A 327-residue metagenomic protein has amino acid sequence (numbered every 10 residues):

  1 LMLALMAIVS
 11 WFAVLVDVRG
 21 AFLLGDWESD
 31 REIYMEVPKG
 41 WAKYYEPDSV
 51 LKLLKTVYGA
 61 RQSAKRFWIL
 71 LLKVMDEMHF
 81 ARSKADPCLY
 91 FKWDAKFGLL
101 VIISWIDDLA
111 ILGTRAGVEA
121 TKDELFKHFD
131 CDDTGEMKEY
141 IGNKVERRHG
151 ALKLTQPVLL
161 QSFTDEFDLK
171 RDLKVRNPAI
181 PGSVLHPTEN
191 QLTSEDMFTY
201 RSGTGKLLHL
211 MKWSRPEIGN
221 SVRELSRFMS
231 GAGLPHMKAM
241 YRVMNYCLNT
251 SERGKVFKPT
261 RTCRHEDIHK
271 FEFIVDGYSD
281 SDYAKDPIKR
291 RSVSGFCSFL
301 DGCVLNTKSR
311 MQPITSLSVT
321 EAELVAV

Functional and structural regions predicted by a protein language model:
L1-V327: Long, low-complexity, charge-biased intrinsically disordered regions
